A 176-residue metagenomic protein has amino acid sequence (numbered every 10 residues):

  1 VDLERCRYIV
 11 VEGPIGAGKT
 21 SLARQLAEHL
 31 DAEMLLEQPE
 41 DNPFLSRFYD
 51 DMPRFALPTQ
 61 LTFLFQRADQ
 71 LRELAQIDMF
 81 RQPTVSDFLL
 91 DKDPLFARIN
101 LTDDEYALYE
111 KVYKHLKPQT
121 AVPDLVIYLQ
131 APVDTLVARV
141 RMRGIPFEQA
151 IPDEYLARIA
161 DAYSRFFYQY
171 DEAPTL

Functional and structural regions predicted by a protein language model:
V1-C6: Phosphate-binding P-loop
V11: Hydrophobic anchor at the beta1->P-loop junction of P-loop NTPases
P14: P-loop (Walker A) phosphate-binding loop of NTP-binding proteins
K19: Conserved lysine of the Walker
L22-A23, A27: Post-Walker A alpha-helix
E28-Q66: Conserved substrate/cofactor phosphate-moiety recognition/catalytic segment in nucleotide-dependent phosphotransferases
F55-A121: Glycine-rich phosphate-binding loop used to anchor ATP phosphates in small-molecule kinases, encompassing both
D93-A162: A glycine- and Lys/Arg-enriched "phosphate-lid" helix/loop adjacent to the NTP-binding pocket of small-molecule kinases
